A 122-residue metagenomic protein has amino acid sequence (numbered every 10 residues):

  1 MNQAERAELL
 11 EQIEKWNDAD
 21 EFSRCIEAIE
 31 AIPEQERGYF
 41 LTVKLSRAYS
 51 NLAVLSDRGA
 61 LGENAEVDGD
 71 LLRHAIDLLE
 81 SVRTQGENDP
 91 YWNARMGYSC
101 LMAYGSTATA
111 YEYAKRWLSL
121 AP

Functional and structural regions predicted by a protein language model:
M1-E27: N-terminal leader/linker segments that initiate helical-solenoid repeat arrays
N2-E11, Q35-L61, E87-A103: Amphipathic alpha-helical repeat scaffolds of TPR domains
A4, D20, F40-L41, E66-H74 (+2 more regions): Residues within HEAT/ARM-like alpha-solenoid scaffolds
E8, Q12, A28, K44 (+2 more regions): Charge-rich, solvent-exposed alpha-helical interaction surfaces
F22, I29, L72, I76-L79 (+2 more regions): Hydrophobic/aromatic packing residues within the alpha-helices of TPR/SEL1-like helical repeat arrays
E30-G38, E80-G86, R116-P122: Solenoid-like repeat scaffolds
S50-S81, Y98-M102, T107-E112: Short coil/linker segments at helix-helix boundaries
Y91-M96, A110-Y111, W117: Long, mid-chain structured domain cores
